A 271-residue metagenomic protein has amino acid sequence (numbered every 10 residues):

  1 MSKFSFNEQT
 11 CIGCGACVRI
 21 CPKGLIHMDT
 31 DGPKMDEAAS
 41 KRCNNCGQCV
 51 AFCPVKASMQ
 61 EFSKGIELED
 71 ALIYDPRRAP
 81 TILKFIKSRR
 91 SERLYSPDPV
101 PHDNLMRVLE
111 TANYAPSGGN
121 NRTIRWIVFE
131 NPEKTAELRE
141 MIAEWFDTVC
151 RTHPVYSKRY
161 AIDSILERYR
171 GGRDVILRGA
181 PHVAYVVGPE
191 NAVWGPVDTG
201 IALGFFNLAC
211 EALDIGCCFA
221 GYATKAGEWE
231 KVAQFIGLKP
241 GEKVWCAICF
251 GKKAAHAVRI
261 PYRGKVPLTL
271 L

Functional and structural regions predicted by a protein language model:
F6, A16-G32, Q48-G65: Iron-sulfur cluster-binding cysteine motifs and their immediate structural context in ferredoxin-like electron-transfer
I12, V108-A112, H182-A184, P189-F235 (+1 more regions): Small-aliphatic-rich amphipathic alpha-helix that forms the alpha element of a beta-alpha
D31-N44: Short linker/helix segments within small regulatory modules
D70-N113: Extended interfacial segments that mediate partner engagement and assembly in macromolecular machines
E110-S117, I124: Non-catalytic interaction/regulatory modules that flank or connect domains
V128-T199: Glycine/small-residue-rich phosphate/adenosyl-binding loop
E167-G171, K243-L271: C-terminal helix-cap and adjacent tail motif
